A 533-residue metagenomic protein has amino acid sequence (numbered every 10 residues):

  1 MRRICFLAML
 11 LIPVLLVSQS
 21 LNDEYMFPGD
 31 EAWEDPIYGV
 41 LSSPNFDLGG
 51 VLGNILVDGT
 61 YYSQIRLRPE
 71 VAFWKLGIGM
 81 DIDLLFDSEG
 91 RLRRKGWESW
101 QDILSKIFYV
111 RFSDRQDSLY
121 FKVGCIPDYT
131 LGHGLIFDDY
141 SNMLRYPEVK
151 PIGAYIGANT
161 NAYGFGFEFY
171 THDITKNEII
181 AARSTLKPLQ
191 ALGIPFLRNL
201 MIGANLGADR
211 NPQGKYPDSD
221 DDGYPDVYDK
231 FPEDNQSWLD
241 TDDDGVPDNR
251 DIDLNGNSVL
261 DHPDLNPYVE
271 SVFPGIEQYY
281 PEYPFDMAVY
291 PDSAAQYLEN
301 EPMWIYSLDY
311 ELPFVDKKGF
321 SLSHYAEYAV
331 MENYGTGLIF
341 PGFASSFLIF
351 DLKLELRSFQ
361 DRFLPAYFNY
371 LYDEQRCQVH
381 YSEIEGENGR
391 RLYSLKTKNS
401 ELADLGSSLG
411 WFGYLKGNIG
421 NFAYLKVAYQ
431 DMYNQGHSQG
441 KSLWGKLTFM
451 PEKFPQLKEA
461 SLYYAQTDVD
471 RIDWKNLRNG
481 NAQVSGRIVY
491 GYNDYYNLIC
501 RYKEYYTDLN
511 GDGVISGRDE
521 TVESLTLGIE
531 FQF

Functional and structural regions predicted by a protein language model:
I4-L15: Sec-dependent N-terminal signal peptides
L16-S20: Boundary at the C-terminal end of the N-terminal hydrophobic targeting segment
L21-P44, G53-Q190, F196-R198, I202 (+9 more regions): Outer-membrane beta-barrel channel domains
R68, F108-R111, Y155-G157, R183-T185 (+7 more regions): Outer-membrane beta-barrel architecture
I78-M80, G157, A162-G164, W304-V330: Surface-exposed extracellular loop regions of Gram-negative outer-membrane beta-barrel proteins
D173-I180, T185-D218, F231, W238-D240 (+2 more regions): Solenoidal tandem-repeat scaffolds enriched in leucines and small polar residues
K215, P263-Q296, L322-F449, Q456 (+2 more regions): Extracellular/periplasmic loop regions
Y216-Q278: Extracellular calcium-associated, cysteine-rich motifs in secreted modular proteins
